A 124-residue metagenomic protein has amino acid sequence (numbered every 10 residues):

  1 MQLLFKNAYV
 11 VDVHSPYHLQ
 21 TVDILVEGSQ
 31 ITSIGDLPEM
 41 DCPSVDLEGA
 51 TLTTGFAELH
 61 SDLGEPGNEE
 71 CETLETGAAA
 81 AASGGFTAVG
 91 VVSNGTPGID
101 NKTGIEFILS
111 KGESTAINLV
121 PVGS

Functional and structural regions predicted by a protein language model:
M1-E39: N-terminal metal-binding scaffold of metallo-dependent hydrolase/deaminase domains
L3-F5, E39-V91: Replace "His-x-His-based motif
H14, E65-G67, P97-I99: A generic structural signal for short coil/turn motifs at secondary-structure boundaries
I24-S29, G64, E75-A78, I108-S110: Short, low-complexity, polar/charged sequence segments that are solvent-exposed and flexible
V26, E69-E72, T76, I99-T103: Conserved active-site and cofactor/substrate-binding residues in soluble primary-metabolism enzymes
G35, E48, G123: Residues at the C-termini of beta-strands that transition into short coil/loop
A78-S124: Divalent-metal coordination cores built from histidine and acidic residues
